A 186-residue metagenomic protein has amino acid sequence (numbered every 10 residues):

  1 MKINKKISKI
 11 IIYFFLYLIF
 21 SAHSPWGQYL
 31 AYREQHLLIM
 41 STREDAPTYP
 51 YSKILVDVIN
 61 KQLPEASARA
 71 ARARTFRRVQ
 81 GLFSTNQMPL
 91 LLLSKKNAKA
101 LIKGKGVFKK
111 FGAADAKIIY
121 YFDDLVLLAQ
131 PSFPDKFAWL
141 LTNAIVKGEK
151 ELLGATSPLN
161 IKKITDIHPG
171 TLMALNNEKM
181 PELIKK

Functional and structural regions predicted by a protein language model:
I11-S21: Bacterial N-terminal signal peptides
R33-T48, A68-A71: Short, well-ordered beta-strand elements
S41, I119-F137: A bilobed periplasmic-binding-protein/Venus flytrap-type ligand-binding module shared by bacterial periplasmic
T48-P64: Short, polar/charged alpha-helical segment
P64-G81, K162: Short helix-initiation/N-cap motifs at beta->coil->alpha
M88-K110: A ligand-binding cleft/hinge motif common to bilobed small-molecule-binding domains
K105-Y121: Short beta-strand->loop
E151-K186: An extracytoplasmic/periplasmic, membrane-proximal ligand-sensing/linker region
